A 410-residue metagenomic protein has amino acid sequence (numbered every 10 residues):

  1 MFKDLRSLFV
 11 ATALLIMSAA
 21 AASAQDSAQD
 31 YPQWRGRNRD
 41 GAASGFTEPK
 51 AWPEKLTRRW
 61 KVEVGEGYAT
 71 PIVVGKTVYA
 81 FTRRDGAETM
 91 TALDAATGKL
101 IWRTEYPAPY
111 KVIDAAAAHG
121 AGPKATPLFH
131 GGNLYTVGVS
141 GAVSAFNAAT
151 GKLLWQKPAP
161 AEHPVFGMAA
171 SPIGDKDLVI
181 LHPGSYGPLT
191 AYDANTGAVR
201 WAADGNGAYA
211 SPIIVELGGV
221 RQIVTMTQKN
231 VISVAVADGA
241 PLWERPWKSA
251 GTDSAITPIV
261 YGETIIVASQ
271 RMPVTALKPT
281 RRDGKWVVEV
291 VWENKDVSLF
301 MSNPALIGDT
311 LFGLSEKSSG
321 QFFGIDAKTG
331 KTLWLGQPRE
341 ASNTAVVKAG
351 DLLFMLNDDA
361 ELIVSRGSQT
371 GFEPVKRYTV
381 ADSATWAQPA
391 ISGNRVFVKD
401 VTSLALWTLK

Functional and structural regions predicted by a protein language model:
M1-T12: Bacterial N-terminal signal peptides that target proteins for export
V10-A21: Hydrophobic helical h-region of N-terminal Sec-dependent signal peptides in bacterial secretory/periplasmic proteins
A22-K410: Noncatalytic, solvent-exposed loop/strand surfaces of beta-propeller-type extracellular/periplasmic domains
